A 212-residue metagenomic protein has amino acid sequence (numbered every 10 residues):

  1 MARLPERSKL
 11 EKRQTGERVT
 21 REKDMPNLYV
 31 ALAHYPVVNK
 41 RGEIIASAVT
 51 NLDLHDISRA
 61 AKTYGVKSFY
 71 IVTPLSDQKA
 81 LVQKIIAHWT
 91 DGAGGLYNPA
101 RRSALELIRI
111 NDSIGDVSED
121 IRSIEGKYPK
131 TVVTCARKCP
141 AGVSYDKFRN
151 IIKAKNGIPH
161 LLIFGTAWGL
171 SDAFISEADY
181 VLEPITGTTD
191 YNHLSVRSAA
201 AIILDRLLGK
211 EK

Functional and structural regions predicted by a protein language model:
D24-A136, A201-G209: RNA substrate-binding interface of SAM-dependent RNA methyltransferases
K67, P129, P159-H160, D179: Conserved acidic residues
V133-F174, P184: Long, charge-patterned amphipathic alpha-helical coiled-coil/hairpin "stalk" segments used as oligomerization
W168-K212: Structured adenosyl-cofactor binding patch, chiefly the S-adenosyl-L-methionine
